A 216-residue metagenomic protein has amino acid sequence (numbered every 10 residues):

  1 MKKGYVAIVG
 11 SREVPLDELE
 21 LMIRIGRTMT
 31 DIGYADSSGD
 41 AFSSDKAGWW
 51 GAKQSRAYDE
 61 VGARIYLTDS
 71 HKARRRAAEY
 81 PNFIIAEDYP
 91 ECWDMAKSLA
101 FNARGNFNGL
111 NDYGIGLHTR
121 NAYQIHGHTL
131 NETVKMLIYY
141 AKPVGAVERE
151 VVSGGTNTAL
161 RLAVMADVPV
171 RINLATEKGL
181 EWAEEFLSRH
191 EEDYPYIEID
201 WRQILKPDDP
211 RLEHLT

Functional and structural regions predicted by a protein language model:
M1-A7, S11-T216: Acidic/glycine-enriched connector segments
